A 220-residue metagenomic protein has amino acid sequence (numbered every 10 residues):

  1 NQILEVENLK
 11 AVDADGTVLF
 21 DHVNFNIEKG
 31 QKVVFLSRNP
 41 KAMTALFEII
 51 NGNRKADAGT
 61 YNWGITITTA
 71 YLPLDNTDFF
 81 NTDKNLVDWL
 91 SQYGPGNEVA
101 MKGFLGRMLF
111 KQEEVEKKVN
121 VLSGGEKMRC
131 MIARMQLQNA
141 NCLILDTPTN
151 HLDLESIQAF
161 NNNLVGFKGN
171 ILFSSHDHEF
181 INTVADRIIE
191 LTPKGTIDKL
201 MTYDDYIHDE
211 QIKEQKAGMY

Functional and structural regions predicted by a protein language model:
N1-Y220: ABC ATP-binding cassette signature C-motif
